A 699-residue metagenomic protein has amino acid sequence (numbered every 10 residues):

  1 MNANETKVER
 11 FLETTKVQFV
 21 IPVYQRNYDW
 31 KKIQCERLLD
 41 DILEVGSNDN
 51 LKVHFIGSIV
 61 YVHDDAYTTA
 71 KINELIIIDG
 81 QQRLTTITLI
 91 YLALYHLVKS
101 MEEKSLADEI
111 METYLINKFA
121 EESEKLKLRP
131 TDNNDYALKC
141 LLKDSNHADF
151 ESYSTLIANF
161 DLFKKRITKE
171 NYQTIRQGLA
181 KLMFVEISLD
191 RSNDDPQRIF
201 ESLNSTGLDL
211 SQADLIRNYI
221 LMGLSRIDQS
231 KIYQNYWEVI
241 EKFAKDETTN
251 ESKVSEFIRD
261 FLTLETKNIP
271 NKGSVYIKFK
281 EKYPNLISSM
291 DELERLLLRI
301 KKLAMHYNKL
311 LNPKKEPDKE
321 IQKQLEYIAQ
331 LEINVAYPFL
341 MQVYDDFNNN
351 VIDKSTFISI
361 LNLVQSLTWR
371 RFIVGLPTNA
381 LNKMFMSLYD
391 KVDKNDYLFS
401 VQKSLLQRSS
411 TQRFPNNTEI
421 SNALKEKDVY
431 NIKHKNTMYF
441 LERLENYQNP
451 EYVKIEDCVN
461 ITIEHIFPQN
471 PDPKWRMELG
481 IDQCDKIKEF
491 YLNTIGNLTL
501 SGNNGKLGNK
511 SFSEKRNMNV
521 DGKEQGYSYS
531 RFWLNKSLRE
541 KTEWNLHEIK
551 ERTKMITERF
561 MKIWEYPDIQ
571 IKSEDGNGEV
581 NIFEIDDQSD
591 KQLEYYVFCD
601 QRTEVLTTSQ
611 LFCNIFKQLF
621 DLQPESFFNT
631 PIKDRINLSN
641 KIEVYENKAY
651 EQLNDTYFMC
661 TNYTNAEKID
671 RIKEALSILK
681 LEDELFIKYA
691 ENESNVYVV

Functional and structural regions predicted by a protein language model:
N2-S274, S513, N519-W533, S537-K572: Glycine- and hydrophobic-rich flexible loops that cap the catalytic core of alpha/beta enzyme folds
E9-K16, K52-K71, K169-R176, D190 (+4 more regions): Active-site-adjacent bridging/hinge elements
E44-N73, L106, D393-L538, I556-T557 (+1 more regions): Betabetaalpha-Me/HNH-type nuclease active-site subdomain
S47-L51, S100-E103, L162, K169-Y172 (+25 more regions): Intrinsically disordered or highly flexible coil/loop and linker segments, enriched in small and charged/polar residues
I76-R83, R176-L179, S188-D195, Q212 (+11 more regions): Secondary-structure capping and boundary motifs in well-ordered enzyme cores
L84-S100, P468-I481, L619: Short active-site loop/helix that positions an aromatic residue
A213-I216, L221-F440: A cross-family structural signal marking well-folded subdomains
E551, E558-V699: Intrinsically disordered, charged low-complexity linkers and terminal tails that flank or connect structured domains
